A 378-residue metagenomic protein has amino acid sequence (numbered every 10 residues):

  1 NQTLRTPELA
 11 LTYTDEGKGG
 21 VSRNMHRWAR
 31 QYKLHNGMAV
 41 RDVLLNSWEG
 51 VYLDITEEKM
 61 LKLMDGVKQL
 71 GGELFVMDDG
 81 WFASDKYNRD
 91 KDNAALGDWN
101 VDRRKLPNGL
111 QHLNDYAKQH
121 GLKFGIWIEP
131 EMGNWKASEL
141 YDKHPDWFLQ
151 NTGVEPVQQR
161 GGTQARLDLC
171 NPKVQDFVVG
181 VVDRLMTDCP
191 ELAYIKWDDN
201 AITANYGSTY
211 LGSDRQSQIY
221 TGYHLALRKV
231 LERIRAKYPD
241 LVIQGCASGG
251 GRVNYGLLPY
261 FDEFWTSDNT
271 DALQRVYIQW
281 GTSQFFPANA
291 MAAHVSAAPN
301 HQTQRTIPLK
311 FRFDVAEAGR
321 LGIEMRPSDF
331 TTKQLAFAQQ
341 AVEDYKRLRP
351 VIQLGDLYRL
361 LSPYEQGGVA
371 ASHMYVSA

Functional and structural regions predicted by a protein language model:
N1-D15: Short Pro-Gly-centered flexible turn/kink motifs
L11-D42, E49: Terminal connector regions
N36-G180, C189, Y194: Aromatic-lined carbohydrate-binding/catalytic grooves of carbohydrate-active enzymes
D78-D79, G222, L354, S362: C-terminal domain-boundary segment and adjacent tail
G80, E129-P130, D198-N200, G249 (+1 more regions): Residue-level "edge-of-site" marker
D90-G97, N151-T152, T209-G212, Q218 (+1 more regions): Carbohydrate-binding/catalytic loop surfaces
D102-G109, L113, Q119, Y141-K310 (+2 more regions): Active-site neighborhood of glycoside hydrolase catalytic domains
E324-A378: Glycan-recognition and catalytic regions of carbohydrate-active enzymes
